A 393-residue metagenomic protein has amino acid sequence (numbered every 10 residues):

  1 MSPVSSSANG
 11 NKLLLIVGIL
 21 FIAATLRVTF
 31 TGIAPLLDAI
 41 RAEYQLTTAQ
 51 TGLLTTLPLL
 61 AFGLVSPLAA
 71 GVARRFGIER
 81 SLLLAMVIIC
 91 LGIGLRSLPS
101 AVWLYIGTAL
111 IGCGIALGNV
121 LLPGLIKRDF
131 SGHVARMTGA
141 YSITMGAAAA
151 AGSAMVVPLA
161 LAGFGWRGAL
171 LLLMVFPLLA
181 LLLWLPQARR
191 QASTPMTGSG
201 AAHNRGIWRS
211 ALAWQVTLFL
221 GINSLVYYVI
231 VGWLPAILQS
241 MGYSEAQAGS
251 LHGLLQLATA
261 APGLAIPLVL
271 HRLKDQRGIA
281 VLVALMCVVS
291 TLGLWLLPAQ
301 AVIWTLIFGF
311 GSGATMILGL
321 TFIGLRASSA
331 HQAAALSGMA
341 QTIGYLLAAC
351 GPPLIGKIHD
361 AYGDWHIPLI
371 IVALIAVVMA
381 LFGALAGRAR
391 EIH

Functional and structural regions predicted by a protein language model:
T31, L59-P67, A149-A150, Q256-L264 (+1 more regions): Residue-level signature of mid-helix packing/kink "hotspots" within the transmembrane helices of 12-pass Major
I33-A34, A211-G253, L257-G263: Extracytoplasmic gate region of multi-pass secondary transporters
L64-V102: Conserved MFS/SLC helix-loop-helix module at the cytosolic interface between two early adjacent transmembrane helices
V65-G77, P262-D275: Helix-to-loop junctions at the C-terminal end of transmembrane segments in multipass secondary transporters
A101, G132-H133, G139-R189: Helix-loop-helix hairpin linking two adjacent transmembrane segments in secondary transporters
T108-I143: Cytoplasmic helix-loop-helix junction between adjacent transmembrane helices in 12-TM secondary transporters
K274-F322: C-terminal transmembrane helical hairpin of 12-TM major facilitator-type secondary transporters
A330-H366, V372: A late C-terminal transmembrane helix in Major Facilitator Superfamily
